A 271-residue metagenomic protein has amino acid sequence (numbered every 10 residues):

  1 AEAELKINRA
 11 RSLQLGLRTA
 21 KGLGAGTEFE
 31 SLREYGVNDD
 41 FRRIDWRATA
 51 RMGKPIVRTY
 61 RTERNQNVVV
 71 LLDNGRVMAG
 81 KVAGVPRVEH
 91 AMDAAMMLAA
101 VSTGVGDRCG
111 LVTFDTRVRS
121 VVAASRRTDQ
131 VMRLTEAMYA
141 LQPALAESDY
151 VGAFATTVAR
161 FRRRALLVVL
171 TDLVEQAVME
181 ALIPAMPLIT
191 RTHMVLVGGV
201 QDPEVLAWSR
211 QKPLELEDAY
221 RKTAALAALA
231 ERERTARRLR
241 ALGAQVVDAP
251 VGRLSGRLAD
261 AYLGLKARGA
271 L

Functional and structural regions predicted by a protein language model:
A1-D129, R164-T171, A177-E180, P184-L188 (+1 more regions): An amphipathic, basic-hydrophobic helix/alpha-beta surface used to engage anionic, phosphate-rich ligands or surfaces
A1-L5, S12, A177-L271: Von Willebrand factor type A / integrin I
G22, V88, A124, P143-E147 (+3 more regions): Hydrophobic alpha-helical scaffolding
F114-R117, A155-T157, S255: A glycine-rich phosphate-binding loop feature that marks nucleotide/adenosyl-phosphate handling sites
V122-T135, L254-G256: Short, electropositive alpha-helical surface patch
Q130-L166: Von Willebrand factor
L167-D172, L196-V200: Short, conserved beta-strand edge motifs with alternating hydrophobic and charged residues
